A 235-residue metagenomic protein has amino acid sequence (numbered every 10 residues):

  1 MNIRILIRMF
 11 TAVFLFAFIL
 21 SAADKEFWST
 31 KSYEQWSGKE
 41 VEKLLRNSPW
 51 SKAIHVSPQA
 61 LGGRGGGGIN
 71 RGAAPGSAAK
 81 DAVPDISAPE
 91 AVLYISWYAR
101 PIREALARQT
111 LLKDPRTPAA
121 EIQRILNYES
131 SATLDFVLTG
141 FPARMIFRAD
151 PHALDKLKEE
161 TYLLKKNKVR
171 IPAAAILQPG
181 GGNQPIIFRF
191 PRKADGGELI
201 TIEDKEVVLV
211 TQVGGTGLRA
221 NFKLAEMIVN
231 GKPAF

Functional and structural regions predicted by a protein language model:
M1-L6: N-terminal secretory signal peptides that target proteins for export/translocation
R8-I19: Bacterial N-terminal signal peptides
A23-F235: PEST-like low-complexity, intrinsically disordered acidic/proline/serine-rich tracts that flank trafficking/processing
